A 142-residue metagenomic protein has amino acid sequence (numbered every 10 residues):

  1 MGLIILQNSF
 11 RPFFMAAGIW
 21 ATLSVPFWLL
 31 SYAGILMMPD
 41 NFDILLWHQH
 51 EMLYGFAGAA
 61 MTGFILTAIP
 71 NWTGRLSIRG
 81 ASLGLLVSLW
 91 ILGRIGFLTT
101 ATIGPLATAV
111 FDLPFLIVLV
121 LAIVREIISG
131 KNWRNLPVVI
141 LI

Functional and structural regions predicted by a protein language model:
M1-I142: Hydrophobic alpha-helical transmembrane segments of multi-pass integral membrane proteins
